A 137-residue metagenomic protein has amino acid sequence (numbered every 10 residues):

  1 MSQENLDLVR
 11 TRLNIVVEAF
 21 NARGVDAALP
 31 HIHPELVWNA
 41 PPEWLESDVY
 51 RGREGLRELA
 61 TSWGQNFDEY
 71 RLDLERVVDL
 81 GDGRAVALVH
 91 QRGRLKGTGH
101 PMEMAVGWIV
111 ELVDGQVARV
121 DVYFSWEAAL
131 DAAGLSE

Functional and structural regions predicted by a protein language model:
N5, T11, V25-G83: A solvent-exposed, acidic/Ser-Thr-rich amphipathic alpha-helical stretch
I32, Q91-G93, W108, F124: Short beta-strand segments enriched in hydrophobic/aromatic residues within well-folded beta-rich domains
N66, G93-E103: Short, cysteine-centered beta-strand-loop-beta hairpins and adjacent loop/turn segments enriched in charged/polar
R71-D73, P101-W108: Short, surface-exposed coil-to-beta transition loops
G81-Q91: A short hydrophobic beta-strand element
R84, A105-D131: Short beta-strand edge/turn micro-motifs at domain boundaries
